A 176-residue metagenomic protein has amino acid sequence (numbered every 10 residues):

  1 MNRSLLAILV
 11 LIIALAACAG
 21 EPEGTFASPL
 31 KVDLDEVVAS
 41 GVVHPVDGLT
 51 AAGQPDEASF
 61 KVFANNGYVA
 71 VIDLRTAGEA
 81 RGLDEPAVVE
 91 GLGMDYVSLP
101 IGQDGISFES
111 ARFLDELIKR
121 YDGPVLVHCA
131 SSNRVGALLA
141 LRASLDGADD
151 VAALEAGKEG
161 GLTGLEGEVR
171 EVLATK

Functional and structural regions predicted by a protein language model:
M1-L6: Bacterial N-terminal signal peptides that target proteins for export
A7-A16: Bacterial N-terminal signal peptides
I13-A14, R75, N133: Generic short alpha-helical hydrophobic face used as a protein-protein interaction/packing hotspot
C18-V125, A140-K176: Cys-dependent protein tyrosine phosphatase-like superfamily
L126-G136: A phosphate-binding catalytic loop at a beta-strand-loop-alpha-helix junction that coordinates phosphoryl groups
